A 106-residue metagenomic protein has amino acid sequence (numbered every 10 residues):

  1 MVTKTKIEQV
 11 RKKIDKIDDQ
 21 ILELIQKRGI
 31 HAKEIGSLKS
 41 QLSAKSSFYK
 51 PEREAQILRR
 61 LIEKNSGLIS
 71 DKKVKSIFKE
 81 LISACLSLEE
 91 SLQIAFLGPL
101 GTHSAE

Functional and structural regions predicted by a protein language model:
M1-E106: Domain-level signature for soluble enzymes in the chorismate/prephenate branch of the shikimate pathway
